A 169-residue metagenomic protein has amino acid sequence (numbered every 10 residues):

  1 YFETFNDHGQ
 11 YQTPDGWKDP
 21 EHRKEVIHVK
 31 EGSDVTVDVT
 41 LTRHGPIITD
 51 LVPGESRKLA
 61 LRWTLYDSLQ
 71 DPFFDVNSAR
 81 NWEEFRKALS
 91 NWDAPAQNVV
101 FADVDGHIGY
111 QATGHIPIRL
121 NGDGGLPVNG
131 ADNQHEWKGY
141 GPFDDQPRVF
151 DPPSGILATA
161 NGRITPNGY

Functional and structural regions predicted by a protein language model:
Y1-Y169: Mature extracytoplasmic enzyme cores
